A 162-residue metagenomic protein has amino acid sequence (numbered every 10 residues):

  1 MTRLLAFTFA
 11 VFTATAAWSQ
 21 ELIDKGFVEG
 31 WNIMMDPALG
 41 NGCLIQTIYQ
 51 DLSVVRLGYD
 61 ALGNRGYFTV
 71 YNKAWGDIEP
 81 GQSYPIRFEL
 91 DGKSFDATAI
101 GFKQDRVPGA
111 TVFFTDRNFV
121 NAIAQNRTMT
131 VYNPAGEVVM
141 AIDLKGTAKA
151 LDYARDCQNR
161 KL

Functional and structural regions predicted by a protein language model:
M1-L4: Positively charged n-region of N-terminal signal peptides that target proteins for export
A6-A14: Bacterial N-terminal signal peptides
T15-S19: Sec/Tat signal peptide C-region and signal peptidase I cleavage site
Q20-L162: A generic "folded-domain core" signal
